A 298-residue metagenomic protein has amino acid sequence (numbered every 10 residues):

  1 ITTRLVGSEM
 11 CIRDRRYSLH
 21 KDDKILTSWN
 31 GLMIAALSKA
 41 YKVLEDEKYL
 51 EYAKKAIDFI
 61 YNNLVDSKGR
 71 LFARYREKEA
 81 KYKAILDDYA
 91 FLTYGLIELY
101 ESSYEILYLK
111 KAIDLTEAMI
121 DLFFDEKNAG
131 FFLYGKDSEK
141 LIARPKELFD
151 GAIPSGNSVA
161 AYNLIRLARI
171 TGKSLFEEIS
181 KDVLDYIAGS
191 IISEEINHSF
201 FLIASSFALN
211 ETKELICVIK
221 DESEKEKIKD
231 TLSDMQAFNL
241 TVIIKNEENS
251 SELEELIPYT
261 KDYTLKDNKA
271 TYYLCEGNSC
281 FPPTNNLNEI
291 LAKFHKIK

Functional and structural regions predicted by a protein language model:
I1-G7, I12: Single conserved hydrophobic/aromatic residue that forms the stacking wall/gate of nucleotide- or nucleobase-binding
S8, R15-I25, G69-G95, L99 (+3 more regions): Carbohydrate-binding/catalytic loop surfaces
G31-K48, F91-I106, S158-K173, I203-E211 (+2 more regions): Well-ordered alpha-helical scaffold segments within catalytic/enzyme domains
I34, S38-Y41, E47-N62, A90-I97 (+4 more regions): Hydrophobic core segments within long, regular secondary-structure runs in both alpha- and beta-rich folds
N62-G69, A118-L133, I196, L240 (+1 more regions): Proline-centered turn/helix-capping motifs that create local helix->coil transitions or kinks
F200-L253: A glycine-rich beta-turn/hairpin centered on an aromatic-Pro dipeptide
T271-S279: A short, hydrophobic beta-strand/beta-hairpin element that forms part of a small beta-sheet core
P282-I297: Non-catalytic, surface beta->alpha helical segment in thiol-disulfide oxidoreductase systems
